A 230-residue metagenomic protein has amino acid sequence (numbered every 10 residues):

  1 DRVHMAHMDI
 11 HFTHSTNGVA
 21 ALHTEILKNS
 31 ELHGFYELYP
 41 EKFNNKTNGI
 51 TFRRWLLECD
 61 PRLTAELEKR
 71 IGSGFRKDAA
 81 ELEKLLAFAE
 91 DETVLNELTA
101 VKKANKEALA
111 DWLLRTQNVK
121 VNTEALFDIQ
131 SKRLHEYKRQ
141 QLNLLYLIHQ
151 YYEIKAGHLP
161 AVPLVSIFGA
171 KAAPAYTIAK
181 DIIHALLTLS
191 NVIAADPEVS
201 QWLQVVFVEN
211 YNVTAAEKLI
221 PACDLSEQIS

Functional and structural regions predicted by a protein language model:
D1-S230: Catalytic cores of carbohydrate-active enzymes across secretory and cytosolic contexts
